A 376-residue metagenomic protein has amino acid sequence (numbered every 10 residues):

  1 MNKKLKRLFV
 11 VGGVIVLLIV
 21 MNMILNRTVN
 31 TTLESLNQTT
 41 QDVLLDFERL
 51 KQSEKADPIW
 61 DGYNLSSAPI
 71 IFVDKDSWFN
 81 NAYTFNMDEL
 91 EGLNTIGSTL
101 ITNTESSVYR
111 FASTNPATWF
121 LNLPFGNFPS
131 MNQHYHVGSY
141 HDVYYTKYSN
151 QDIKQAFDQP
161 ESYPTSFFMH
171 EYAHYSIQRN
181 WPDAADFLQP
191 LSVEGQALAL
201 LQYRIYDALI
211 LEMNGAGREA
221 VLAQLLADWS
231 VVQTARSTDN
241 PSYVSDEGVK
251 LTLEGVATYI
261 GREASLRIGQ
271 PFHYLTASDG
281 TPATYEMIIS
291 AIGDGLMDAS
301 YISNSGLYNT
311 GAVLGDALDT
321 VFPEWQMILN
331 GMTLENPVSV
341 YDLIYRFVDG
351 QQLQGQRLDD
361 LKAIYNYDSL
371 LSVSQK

Functional and structural regions predicted by a protein language model:
M1-L17: N-terminal Sec-pathway targeting helices
V11-G13, N22-P58, G62-Y63, A68-S77 (+7 more regions): Non-catalytic terminal regions of proteins
P69-F111: Extracytoplasmic ligand-binding sensor domains of the Cache superfamily
S98-E161: Active-site scaffold of zinc-dependent metalloenzymes
P160, P164-T165, F187-P190: Helix-loop-helix "hinge/cap" segment bordering the ligand-binding cleft or interdomain interface
S166-R179, T258: Active-site recognition of the HExxH zinc-binding catalytic motif
R179-D239, Y243, E247-H273, A277-I288: Post-HExxH zinc-binding segment in Zn-dependent metallohydrolases
S242-P271, G280-G350: Active-site-proximal alpha-helical
